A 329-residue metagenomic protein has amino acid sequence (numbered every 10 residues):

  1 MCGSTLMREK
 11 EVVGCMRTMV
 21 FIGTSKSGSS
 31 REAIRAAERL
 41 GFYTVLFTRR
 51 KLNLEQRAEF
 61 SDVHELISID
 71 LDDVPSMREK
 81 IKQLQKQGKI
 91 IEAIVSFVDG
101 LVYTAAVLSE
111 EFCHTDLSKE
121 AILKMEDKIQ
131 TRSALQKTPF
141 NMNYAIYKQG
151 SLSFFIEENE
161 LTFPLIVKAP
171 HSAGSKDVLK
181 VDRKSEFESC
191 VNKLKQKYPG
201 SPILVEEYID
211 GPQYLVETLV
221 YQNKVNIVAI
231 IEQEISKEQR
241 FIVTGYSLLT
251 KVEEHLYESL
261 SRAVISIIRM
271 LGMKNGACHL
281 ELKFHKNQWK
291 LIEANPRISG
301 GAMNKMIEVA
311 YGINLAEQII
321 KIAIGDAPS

Functional and structural regions predicted by a protein language model:
G3, V20, T44, S153-E157 (+1 more regions): Peripheral (often C-terminal) accessory segments that flank ATP-dependent C-N-forming ligase machineries
L6, C15-T18, S151: Residue-level detector of intrinsically disordered terminal segments
E11-A121, G325-P328: ATP-binding N-terminal substructure of ATP-dependent carboxylate-amine bond-forming enzymes
L66-D72, A145-Q149, V181: Short acidic-hydrophobic, aromatic-tinged amphipathic segments that line or gate anion-handling sites
E110-D177: A conserved helix-loop-beta module that forms one wall/lid of the active-site cleft in ATP-utilizing catalytic domains
N143-Y144, P164-K193, I203, D210-E217 (+2 more regions): Glycine-rich phosphate-binding loop of ATP-grasp-fold ATP-dependent ligases
E207-M273, A277, F284, L291 (+2 more regions): ATP-dependent carboxylate/phosphate-activation module, predominantly the ATP-grasp catalytic core and closely related
